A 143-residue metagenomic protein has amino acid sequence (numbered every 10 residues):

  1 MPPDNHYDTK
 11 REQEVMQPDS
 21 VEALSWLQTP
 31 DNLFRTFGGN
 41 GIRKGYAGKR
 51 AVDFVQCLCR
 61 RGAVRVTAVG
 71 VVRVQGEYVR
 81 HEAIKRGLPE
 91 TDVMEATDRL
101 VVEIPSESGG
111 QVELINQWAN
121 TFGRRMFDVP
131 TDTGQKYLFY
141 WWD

Functional and structural regions predicted by a protein language model:
M1-I104, G110-L114: Long, contiguous N-terminal structural blocks used for assembly/anchoring
E103-S106, W141-D143: Secondary-structure transition/turn motif
N116-D143: Acidic, proline/glycine-rich low-complexity IDRs
